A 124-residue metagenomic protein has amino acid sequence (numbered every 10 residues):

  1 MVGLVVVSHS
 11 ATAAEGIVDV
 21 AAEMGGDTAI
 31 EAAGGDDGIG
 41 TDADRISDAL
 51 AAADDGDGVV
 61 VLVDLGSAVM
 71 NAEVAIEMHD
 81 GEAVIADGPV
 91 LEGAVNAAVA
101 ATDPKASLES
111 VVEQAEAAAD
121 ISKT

Functional and structural regions predicted by a protein language model:
M1-T124: N-terminal loops that bind phosphate or other acidic moieties and the adjacent beta-alpha structural core
